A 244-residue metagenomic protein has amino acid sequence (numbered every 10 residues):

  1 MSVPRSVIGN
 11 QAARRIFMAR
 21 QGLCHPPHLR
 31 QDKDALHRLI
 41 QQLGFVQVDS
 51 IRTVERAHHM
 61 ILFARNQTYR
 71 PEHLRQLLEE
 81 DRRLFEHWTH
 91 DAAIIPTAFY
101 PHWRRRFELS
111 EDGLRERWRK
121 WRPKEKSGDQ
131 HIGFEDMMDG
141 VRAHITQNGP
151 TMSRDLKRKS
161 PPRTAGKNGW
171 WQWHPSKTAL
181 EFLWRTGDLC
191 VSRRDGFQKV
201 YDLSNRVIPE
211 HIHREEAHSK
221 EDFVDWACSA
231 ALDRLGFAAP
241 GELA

Functional and structural regions predicted by a protein language model:
M1-A244: Long, low-complexity intrinsically disordered regions
